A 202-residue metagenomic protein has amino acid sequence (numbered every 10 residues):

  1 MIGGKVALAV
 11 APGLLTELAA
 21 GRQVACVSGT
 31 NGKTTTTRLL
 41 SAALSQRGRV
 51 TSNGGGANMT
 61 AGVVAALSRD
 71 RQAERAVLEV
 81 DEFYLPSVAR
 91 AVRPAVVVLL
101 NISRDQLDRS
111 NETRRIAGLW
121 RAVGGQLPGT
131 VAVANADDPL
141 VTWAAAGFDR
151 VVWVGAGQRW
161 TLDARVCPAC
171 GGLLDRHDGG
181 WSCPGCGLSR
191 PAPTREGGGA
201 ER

Functional and structural regions predicted by a protein language model:
M1-G155, R159-A169, L173-R176: Phosphate-binding loop of NTP-binding sites
P168-A169, P184-L188: Short, cysteine/histidine-rich loop/knuckle motifs that typically chelate Zn2+
D175-G180, P193-G197: Short Cys/His-rich "knuckle" micro-motifs
W181-P184, R202: Generic recognition of long tandem-repeat/solenoid scaffolds
L188, T194-R202: Short, intrinsically disordered, charge-balanced linker/junction segments flanking boundaries in proteins
